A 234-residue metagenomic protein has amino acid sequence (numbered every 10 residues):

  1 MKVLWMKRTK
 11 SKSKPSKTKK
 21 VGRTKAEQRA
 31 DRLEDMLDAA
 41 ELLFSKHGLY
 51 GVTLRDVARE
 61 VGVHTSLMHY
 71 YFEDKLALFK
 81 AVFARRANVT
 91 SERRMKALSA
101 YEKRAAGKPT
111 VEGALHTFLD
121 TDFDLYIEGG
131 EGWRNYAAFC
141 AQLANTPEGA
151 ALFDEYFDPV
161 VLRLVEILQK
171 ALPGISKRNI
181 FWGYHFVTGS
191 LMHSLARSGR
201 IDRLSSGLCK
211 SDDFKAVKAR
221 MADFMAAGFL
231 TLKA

Functional and structural regions predicted by a protein language model:
M1-K19, E128, D158-A234: C-terminal peripheral helix-coil segments that are non-catalytic and often amphipathic
R29, L33-E41: Short, leucine-enriched amphipathic alpha-helices that occur as contiguous helical runs
D35, L43-R85: Helix-turn-helix
V82, T110, A114, F118 (+6 more regions): Residue-level detector of well-ordered alpha-helical segments, enriched for hydrophobic/aromatic packing positions
M95-G132: Hydrophobic alpha-helical connector segments
A97-L98, G130-L152, G228-L230: N-terminal/domain-start segments enriched in small and hydrophobic, helix-friendly residues, covering either
G113, E131-N135, P147-L172: Amphipathic alpha-helical packing segments from all-alpha helical-bundle domains
F118, D122, A137-A144, V187 (+2 more regions): Short alpha-helical scaffolding segments that buttress acidic/His motifs in well-ordered protein cores
